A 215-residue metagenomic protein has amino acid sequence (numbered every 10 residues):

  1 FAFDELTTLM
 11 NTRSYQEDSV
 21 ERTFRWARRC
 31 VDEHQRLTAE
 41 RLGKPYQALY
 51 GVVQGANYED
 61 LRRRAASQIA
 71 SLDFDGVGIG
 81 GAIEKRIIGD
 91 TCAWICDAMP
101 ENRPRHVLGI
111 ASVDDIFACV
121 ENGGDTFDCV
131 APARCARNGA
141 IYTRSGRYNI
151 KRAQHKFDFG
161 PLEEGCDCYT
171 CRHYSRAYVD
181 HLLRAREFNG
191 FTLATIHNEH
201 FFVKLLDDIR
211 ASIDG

Functional and structural regions predicted by a protein language model:
F1-L37, L49, V53-D60: Active-site beta->alpha loop and helix N-cap motifs at the rims of alpha/beta catalytic domains
D4, D73, L183: Short, small-residue-rich loop/turn micro-motifs
T7-T8, G165-G215: C-terminal extensions of enzymes
L9-R13, E17, D75-G80, F188-F191: Glycine- and acidic
D18, R25, D90, D114 (+3 more regions): Generic recognition of stable, solvent-exposed alpha-helical segments in well-folded globular domains
S19, T23-W26, C30, A65 (+3 more regions): Alpha-helical packing segments of well-folded alpha/beta enzyme cores
E21, L37-A39, K44-L162: Glycine-rich phosphate/ribose-binding loops and adjacent secondary-structure elements that form binding surfaces
A27, V31-H34, T38, D73 (+3 more regions): Structural signal for hydrophobic packing residues in well-ordered secondary-structure cores of soluble enzyme domains
